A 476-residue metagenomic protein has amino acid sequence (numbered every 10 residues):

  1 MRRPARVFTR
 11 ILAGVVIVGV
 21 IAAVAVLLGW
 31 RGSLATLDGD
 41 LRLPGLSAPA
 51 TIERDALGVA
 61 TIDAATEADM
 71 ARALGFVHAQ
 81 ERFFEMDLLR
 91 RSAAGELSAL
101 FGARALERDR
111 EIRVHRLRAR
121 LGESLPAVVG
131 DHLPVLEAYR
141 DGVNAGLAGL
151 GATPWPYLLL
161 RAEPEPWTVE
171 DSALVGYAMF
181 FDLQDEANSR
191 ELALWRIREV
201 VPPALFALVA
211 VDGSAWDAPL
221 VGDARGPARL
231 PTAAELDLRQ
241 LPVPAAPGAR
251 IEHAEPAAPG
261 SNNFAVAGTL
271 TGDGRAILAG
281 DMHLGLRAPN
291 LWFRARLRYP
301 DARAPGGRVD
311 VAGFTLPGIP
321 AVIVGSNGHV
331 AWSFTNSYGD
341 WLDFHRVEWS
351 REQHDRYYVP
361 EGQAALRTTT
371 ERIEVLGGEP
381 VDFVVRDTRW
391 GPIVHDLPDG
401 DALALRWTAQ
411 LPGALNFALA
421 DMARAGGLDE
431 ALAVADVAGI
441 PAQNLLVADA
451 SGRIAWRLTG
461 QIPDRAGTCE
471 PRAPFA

Functional and structural regions predicted by a protein language model:
R2-L43: N-terminal type II signal-anchor transmembrane helix that functions as the membrane-insertion/stop-transfer segment
V26-I277, M282-A288, P300-A302, A312-G313 (+4 more regions): Substrate-recognition/specificity elements adjacent to catalytic centers across diverse enzyme folds
S47-I52, L415-V437: Alpha/propeptide regions of enzymes that mature by internal proteolysis
A71-R72, L192, G274-R275, L286-N290 (+10 more regions): Short helix/loop capping segments that flank catalytic or ligand/cofactor-binding pockets
D171-D182, W292-L297, Y338-W341, R346-Q353 (+1 more regions): Short secondary-structure boundary/capping segments
A224, D396-F417, M422: Conserved, charged catalytic cores of large soluble enzymes
R303-V381, L419-M422: Compact, glycine/acidic-enriched structural inserts
H395, I440-A476: Hydrophobic alpha-helical segments
